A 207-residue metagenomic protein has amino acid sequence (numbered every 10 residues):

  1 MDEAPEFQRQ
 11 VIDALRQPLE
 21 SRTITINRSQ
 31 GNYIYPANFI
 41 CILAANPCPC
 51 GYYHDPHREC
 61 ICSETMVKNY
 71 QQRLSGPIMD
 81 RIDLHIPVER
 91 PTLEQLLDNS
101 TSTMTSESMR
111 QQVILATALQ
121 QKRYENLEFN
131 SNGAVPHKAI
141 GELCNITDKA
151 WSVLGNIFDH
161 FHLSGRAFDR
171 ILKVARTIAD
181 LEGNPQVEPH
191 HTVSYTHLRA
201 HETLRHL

Functional and structural regions predicted by a protein language model:
D2-E3: Walker B catalytic acidic pair
E6-F7: Residues immediately C-terminal
Q10-R199: Basic, amphipathic alpha-helical bundle interface domains used for macromolecular binding and assembly
H197-L207: Single conserved hydrophobic/aromatic residue that forms the stacking wall/gate of nucleotide- or nucleobase-binding
